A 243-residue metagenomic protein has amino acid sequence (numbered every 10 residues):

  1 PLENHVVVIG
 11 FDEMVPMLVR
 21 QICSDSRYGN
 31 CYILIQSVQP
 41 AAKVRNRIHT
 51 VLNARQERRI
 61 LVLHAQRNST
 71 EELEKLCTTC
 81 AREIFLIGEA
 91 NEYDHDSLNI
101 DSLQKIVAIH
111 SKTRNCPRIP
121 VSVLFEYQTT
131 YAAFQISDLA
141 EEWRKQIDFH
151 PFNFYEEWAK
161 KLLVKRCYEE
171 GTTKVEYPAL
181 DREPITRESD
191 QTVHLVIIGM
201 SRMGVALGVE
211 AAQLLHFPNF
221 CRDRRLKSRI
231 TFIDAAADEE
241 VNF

Functional and structural regions predicted by a protein language model:
P1-F243: Cytosolic regulatory regions of ion transport systems
